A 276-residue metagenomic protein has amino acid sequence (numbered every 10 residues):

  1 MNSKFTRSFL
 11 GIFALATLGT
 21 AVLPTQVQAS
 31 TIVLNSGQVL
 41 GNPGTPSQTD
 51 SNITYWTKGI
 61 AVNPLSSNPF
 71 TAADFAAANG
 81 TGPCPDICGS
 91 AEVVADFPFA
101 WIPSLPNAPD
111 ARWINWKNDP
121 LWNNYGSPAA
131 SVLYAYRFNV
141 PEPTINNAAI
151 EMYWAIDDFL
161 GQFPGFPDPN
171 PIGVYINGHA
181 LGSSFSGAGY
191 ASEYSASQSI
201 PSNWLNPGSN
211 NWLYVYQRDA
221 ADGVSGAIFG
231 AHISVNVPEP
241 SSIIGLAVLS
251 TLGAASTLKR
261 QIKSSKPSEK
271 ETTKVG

Functional and structural regions predicted by a protein language model:
N2-I12: Bacterial N-terminal signal peptides that target proteins for export
L18-Q26, S256-R260: C-terminal segment of classical bacterial N-terminal signal peptides
Q28-W122, R137-P141, E151, S199-V235: Accessory carbohydrate-binding/adhesion or oligomerization-edge regions at the termini of glycan-active proteins
K117-L133, S184-A191: Extracellular beta-rich ligand/substrate-recognition surface
G126-E142, A196-S197: Short beta-strands within extracellular/lumenal beta-sheet-rich domains
T144-V174, L213: Aromatic-lined ligand-binding clefts that engage carbohydrates, nucleic acids, or primary amines
E239-K259: A short, hydrophobic C-terminal helix/tail in secreted or cell-surface proteins
A255-G276: C-terminal membrane-anchoring or membrane-association module
